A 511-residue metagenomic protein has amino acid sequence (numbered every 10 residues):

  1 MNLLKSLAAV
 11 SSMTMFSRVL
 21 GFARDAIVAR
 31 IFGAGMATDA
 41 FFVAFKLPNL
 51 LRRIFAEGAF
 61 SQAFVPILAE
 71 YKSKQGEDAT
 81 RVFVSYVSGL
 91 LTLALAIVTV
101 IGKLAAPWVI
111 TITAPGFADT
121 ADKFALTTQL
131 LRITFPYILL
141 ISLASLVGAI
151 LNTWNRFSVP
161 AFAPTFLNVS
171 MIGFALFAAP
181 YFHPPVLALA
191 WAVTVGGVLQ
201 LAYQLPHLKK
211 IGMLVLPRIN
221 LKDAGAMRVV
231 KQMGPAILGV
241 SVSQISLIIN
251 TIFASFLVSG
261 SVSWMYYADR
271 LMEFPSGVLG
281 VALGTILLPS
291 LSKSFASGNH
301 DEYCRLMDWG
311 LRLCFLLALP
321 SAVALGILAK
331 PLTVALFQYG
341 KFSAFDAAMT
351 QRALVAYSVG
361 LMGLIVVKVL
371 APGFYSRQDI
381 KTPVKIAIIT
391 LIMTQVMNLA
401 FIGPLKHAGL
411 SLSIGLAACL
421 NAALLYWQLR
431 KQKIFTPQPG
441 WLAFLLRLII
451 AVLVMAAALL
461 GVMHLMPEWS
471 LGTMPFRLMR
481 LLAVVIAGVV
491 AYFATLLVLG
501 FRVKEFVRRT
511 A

Functional and structural regions predicted by a protein language model:
M1-A511: Membrane-embedded alpha-helical bundles of multi-pass transporters/translocases, especially carrier/permease families
